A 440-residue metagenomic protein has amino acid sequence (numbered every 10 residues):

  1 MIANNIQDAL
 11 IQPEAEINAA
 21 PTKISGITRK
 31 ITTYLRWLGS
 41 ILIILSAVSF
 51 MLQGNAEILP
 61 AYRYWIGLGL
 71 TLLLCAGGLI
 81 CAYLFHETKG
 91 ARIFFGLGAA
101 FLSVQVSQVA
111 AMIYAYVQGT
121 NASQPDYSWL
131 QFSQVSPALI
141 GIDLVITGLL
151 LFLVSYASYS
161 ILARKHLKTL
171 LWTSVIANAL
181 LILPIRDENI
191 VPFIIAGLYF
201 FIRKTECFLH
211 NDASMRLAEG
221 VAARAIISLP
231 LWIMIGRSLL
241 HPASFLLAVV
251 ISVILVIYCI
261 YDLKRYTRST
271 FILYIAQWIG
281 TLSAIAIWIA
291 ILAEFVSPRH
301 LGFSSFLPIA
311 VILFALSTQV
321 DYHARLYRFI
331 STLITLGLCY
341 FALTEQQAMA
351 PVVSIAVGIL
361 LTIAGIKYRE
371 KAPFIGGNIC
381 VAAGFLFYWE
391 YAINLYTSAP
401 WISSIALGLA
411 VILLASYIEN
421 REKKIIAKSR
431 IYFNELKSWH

Functional and structural regions predicted by a protein language model:
M1-H440: Alpha-helical multi-pass membrane segments and their bilayer interfacial helix-loop junctions
